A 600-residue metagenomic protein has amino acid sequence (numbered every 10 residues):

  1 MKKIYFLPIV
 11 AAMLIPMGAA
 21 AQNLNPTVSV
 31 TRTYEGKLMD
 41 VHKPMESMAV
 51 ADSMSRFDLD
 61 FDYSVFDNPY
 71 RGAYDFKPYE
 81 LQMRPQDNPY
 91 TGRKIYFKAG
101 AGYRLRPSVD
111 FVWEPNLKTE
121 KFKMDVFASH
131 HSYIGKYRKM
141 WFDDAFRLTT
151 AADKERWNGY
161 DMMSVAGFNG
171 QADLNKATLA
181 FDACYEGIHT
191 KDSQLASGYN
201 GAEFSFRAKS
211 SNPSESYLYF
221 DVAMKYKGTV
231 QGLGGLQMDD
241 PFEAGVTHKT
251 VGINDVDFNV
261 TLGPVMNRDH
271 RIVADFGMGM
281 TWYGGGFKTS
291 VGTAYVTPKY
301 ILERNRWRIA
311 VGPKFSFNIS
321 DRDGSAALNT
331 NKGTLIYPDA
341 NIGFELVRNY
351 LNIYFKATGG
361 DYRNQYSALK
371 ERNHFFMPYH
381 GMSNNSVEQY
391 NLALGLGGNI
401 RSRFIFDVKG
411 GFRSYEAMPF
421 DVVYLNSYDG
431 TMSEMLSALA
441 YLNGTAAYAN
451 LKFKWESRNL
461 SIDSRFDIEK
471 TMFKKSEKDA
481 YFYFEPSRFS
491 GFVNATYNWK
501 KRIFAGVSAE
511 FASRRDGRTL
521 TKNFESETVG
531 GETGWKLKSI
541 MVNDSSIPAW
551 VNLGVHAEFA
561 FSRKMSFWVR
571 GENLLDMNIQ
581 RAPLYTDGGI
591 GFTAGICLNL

Functional and structural regions predicted by a protein language model:
M1-N23, A495, W499, I590 (+1 more regions): Bacterial Sec-dependent N-terminal signal peptides
A21-D87: N-terminal periplasmic/intermembrane-space "pro-region" immediately following the signal or transit peptide
K77-L81, N88-F97, A101-M140, Y160-A166 (+2 more regions): Outer-membrane beta-barrel translocator/receptor signature
G92, F97-G100, R308, D321-L600: Exposed, low-structure sequence patches enriched in small/polar residues
K98-D110, N116-E120, G159-Y160, S193 (+7 more regions): Solvent-exposed loop/turn segments connecting transmembrane beta-strands in outer-membrane beta-barrel proteins
V109-P115, A166-A172, F204-N212, M224-Y226 (+12 more regions): Residues on the lipid-exposed face of transmembrane beta-strands in outer-membrane beta-barrel proteins
L117-R138, R271-T281, T289-S325, N459-K470: Surface-exposed extracellular loop regions of Gram-negative outer-membrane beta-barrel proteins
K136, A151-M162, A180-D255, G285: Flexible loop and strand-edge segments within Gram-negative outer membrane beta-barrel domains
